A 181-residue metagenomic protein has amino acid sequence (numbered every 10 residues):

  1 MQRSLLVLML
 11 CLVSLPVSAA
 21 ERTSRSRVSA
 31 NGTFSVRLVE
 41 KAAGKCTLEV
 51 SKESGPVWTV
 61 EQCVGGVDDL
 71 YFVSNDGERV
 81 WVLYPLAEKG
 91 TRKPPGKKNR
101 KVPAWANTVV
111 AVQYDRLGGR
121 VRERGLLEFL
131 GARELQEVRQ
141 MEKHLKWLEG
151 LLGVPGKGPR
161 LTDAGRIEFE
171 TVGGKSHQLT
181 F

Functional and structural regions predicted by a protein language model:
M1-S4: Positively charged n-region of N-terminal signal peptides that target proteins for export
M9-S18: Hydrophobic h-region of N-terminal signal peptides that target proteins for export in Gram-negative bacteria
S18-C63: Terminal domain-start segments
S26-G32, Y71-E78, Q136-G153, K157-G165: Blade-terminus and WD-like Trp-Asp/Gly-His loop motifs, strongest in beta-propeller folds
A30-K41, E78-G90, G96-K97, P159-R160 (+1 more regions): Short beta-strand elements that form the blades of beta-propeller/WD-repeat-like and other beta-sheet-rich scaffold
A43-L48, E88-V112, K175-T180: Structural motif
E49-V64, V112-L152: Aromatic (tryptophan-biased) beta-strands that constitute blades/sheets of beta-rich domains
V57-E78, V82-A87, V109: Blade-loop segments of beta-propeller domains
